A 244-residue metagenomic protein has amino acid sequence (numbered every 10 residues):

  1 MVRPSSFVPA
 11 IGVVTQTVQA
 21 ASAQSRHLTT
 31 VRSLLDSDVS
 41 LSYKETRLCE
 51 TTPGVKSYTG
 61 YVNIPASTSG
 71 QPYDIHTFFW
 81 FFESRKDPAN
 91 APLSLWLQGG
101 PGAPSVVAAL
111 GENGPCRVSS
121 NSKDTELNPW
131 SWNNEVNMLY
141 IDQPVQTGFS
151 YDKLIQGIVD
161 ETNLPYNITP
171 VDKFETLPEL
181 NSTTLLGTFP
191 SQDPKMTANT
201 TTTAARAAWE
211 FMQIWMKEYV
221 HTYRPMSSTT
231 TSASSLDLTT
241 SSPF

Functional and structural regions predicted by a protein language model:
M1-I11: Classical eukaryotic N-terminal signal peptides for Sec-dependent ER targeting/secretion, especially the positively
I11-L93, V145: Catalytic-loop region of hydrolases
T51, P72, T197-T201, S234: Amphipathic alpha-helical protein-protein interaction segments
V55, N90, S94, G100 (+2 more regions): Generic preference for well-ordered alpha-helical elements
S69, E83-A89, N128-S131, I214-M226: Surface-exposed acidic, glycine-flexible loop patches that form ligand/cofactor-binding and adhesion interfaces
Y73-N181, L185: N-terminal cap/lid subdomain of alpha/beta-hydrolase-fold enzymes
L154, E161-F189, D193-Y223, S242: Alpha/beta-hydrolase active-site loop
Y223-L236, P243: Alpha/beta-hydrolase fold nucleophile elbow
